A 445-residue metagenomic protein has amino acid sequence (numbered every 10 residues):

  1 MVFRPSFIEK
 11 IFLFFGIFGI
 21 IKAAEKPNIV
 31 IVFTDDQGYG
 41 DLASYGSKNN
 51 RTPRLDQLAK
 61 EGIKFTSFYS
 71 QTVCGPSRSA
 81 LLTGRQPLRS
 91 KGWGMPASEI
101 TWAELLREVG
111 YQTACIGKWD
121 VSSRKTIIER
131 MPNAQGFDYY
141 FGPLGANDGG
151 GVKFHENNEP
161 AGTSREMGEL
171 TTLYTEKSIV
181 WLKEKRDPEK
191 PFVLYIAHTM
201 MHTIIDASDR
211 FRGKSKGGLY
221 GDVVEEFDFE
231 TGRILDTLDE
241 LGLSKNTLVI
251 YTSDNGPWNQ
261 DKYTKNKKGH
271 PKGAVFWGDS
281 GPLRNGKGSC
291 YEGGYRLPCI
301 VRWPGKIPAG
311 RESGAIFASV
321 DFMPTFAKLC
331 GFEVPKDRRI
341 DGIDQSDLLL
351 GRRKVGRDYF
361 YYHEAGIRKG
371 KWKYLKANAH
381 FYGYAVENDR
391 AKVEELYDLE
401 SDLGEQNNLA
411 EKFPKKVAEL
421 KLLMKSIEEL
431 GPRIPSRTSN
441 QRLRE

Functional and structural regions predicted by a protein language model:
V2-F3, F7, I21-E395, L399-E445: Formylglycine-dependent sulfatase
L13-A23: Hydrophobic h-region of N-terminal signal peptides that target proteins for export in Gram-negative bacteria
